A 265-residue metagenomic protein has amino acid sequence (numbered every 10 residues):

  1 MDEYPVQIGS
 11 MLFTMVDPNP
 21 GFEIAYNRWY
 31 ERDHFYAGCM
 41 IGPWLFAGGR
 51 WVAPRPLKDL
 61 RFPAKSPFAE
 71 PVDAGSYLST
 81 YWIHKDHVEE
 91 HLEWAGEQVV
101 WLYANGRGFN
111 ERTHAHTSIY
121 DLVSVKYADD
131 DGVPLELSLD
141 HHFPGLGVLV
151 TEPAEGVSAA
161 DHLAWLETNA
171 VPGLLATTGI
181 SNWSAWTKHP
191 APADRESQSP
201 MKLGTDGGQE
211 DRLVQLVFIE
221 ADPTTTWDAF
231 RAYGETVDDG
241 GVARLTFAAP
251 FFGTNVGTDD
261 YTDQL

Functional and structural regions predicted by a protein language model:
M1-L265: Macromolecular interaction modules
